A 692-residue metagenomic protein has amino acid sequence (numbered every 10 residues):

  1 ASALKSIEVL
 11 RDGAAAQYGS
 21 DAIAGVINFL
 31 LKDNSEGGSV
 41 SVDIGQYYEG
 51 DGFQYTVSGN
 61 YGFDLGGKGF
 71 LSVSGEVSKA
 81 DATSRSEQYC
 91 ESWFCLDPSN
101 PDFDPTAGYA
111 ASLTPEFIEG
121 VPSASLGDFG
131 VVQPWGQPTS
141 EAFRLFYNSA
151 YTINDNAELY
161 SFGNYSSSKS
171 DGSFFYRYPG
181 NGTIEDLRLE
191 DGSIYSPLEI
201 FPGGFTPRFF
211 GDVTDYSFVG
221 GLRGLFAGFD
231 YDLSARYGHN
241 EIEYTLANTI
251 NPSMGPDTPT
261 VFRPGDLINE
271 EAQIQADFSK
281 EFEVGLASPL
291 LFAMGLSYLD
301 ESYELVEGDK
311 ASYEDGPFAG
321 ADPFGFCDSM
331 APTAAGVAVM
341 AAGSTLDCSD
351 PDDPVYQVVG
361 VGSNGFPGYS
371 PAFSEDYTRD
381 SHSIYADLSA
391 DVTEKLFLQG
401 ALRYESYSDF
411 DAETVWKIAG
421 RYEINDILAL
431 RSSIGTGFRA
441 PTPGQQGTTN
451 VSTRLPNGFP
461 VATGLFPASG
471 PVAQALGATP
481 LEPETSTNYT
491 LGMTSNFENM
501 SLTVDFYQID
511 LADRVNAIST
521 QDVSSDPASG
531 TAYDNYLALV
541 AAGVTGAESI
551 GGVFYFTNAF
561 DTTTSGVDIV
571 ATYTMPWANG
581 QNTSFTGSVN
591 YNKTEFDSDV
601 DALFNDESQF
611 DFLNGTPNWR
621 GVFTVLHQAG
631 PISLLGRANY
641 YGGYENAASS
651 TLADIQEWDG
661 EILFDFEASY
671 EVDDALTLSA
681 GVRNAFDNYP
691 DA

Functional and structural regions predicted by a protein language model:
A1-R11: Short acidic/polar hinge/loop motifs at secondary-structure boundaries that mediate gating or recognition
V9, D21-V42, Y55-V57: N-terminal periplasmic accessory domains that precede and gate Gram-negative outer-membrane beta-barrel machines
K32-G45, S140-T206, V213-G221, L225 (+5 more regions): Surface-exposed extracellular loop regions of Gram-negative outer-membrane beta-barrel proteins
E49-G203, P207-G221, L225-F226, E667 (+1 more regions): Transmembrane beta-barrel wall of Gram-negative outer-membrane proteins
P197-E199, P207-F218, Y237, T249-F397 (+1 more regions): Outer-membrane beta-barrel transmembrane domain signature of Gram-negative proteins, especially the mid-to-C-terminal
M294, K395, Y507-A648: Gram-negative outer-membrane beta-barrel transporters
A372-D380, I427, F438-D505, I509-D510 (+5 more regions): Outer-membrane beta-barrel signature, preferentially recognizing the C-terminal barrel domain of Gram-negative
L511-D513, K593, N639-A648, S669-A692: C-terminal beta-signal and adjacent terminal beta-strands/loops of Gram-negative outer-membrane beta-barrel proteins
